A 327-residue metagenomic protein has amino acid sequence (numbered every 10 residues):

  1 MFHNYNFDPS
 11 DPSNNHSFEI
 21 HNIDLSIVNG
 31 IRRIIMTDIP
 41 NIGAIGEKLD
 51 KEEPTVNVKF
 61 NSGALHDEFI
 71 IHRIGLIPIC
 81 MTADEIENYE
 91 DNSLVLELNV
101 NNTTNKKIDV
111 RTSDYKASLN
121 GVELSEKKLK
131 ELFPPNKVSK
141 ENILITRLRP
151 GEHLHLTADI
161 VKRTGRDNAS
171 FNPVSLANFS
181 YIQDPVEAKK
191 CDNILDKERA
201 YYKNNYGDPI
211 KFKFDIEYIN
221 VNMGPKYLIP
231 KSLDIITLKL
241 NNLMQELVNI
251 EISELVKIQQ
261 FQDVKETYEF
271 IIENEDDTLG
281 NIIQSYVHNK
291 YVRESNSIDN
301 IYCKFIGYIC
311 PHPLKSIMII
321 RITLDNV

Functional and structural regions predicted by a protein language model:
M1-V327: Protein-protein interaction/assembly regions in multi-subunit complexes
